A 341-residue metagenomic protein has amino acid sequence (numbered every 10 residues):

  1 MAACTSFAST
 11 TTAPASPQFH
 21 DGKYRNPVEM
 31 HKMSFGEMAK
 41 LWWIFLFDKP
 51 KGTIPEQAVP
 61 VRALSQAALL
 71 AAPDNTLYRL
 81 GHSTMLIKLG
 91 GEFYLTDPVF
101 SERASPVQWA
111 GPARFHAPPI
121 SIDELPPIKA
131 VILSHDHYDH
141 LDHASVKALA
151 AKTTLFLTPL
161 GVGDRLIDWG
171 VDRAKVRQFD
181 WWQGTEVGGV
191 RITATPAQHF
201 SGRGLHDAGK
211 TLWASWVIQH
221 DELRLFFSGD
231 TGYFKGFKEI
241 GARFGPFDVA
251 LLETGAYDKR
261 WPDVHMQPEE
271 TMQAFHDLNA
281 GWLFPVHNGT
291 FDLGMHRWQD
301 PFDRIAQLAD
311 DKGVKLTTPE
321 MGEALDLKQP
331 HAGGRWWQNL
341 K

Functional and structural regions predicted by a protein language model:
C4-G111, P118-I122, Q219-G229, D248-T254 (+1 more regions): Metallo-beta-lactamase
T5-M30, S121, L125, A130 (+3 more regions): Cap/insert and terminal regions of metallo-dependent hydrolase folds
M30, F35, A110-T158, R177 (+1 more regions): Active-site metal-binding motif and surrounding structural segment of the metallo-beta-lactamase
K51-A72, P159-L223, R304-A324, K328-H331: Metallo-beta-lactamase
M85-L86, E186-F247, P262, M266-E270: Catalytic core of the metallo-beta-lactamase
I87, D97, H135, F156 (+5 more regions): Divalent metal-coordination and catalytic microenvironments
P98-F100, D136, A197-Q198, G229-T231 (+3 more regions): Active-site metal-binding loops of divalent metal-dependent hydrolases
F100-A117, F200-A208, D258-V264, D292: Acidic/histidine-rich helix-loop elements that form or flank divalent-metal/phosphate-binding sites at the catalytic
